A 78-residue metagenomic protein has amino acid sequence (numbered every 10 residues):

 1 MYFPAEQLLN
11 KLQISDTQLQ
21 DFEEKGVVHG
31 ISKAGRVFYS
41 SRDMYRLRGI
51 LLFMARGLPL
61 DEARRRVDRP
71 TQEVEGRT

Functional and structural regions predicted by a protein language model:
M1-K11, Q20, E24-R36, S41-T78: Arg/Lys-rich, alpha-helical DNA-contact motif
